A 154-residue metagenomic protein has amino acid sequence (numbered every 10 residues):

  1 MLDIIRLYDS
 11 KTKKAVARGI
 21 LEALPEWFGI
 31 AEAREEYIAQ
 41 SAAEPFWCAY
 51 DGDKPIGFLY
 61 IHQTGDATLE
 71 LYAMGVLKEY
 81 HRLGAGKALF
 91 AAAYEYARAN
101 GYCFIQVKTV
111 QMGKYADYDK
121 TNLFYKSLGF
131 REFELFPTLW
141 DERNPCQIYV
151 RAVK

Functional and structural regions predicted by a protein language model:
M1-A31: Short amphipathic alpha-helix that is part of the acyltransferase structural core
Y37-A42: Short loop/turn motifs at secondary-structure junctions and domain boundaries
E44, N144-Y149: Short hydrophobic/aromatic beta-strand or adjacent loop that forms the aromatic wall/cage of a ligand/substrate-binding
C48, K54-H62, T68-G75: Conserved beta-strand in the GNAT
A67-K78, R82, Q106-K108: Conserved acetyl-CoA binding element of GNAT-fold acetyltransferases
R82-A99, K120-L123, S127: Conserved acetyl-CoA-binding loop-helix of GNAT-fold acetyltransferases
A97-D117: Conserved GNAT acetyl-CoA-binding A-motif
M112-L135, E142: Conserved active-site alpha-helix within GNAT-family acetyltransferase domains
